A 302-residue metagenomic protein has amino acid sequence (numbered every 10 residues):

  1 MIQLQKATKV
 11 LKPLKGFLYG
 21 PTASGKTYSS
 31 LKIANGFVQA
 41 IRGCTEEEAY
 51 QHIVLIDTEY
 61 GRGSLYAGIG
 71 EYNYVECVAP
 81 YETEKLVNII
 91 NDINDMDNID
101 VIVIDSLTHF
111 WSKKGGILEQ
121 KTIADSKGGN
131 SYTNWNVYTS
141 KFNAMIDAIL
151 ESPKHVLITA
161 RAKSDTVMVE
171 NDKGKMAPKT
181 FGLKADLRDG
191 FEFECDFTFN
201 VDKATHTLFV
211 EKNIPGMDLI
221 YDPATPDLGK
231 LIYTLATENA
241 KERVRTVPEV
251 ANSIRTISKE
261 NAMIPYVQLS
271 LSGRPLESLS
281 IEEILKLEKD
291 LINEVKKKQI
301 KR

Functional and structural regions predicted by a protein language model:
M1-G20, S24-K26, S30, N35 (+6 more regions): Interfaces that engage single-stranded nucleic acids at replication/repair/recombination sites
Y19-A23, D147-L231: Phosphate-binding/switch region of NTP-binding enzymes
P21, E47-S140: Conserved inter-motif catalytic segment of the P-loop NTP-binding fold
N35-I53: Post-Walker A helix-loop "phosphate-sensing" segment adjacent to the P-loop in P-loop NTPases
F37, I93-M96, I149-S152: Hydrophobic helix-cap positions at the C-terminus of alpha-helices in RecA-like/P-loop ATPase nucleotide-binding cores
E82-K85, S131-M145, I149, L183 (+2 more regions): Helical mechanochemical/support elements of P-loop NTPase systems and associated helical scaffolds
I99-H109, W135-T166: Glycine-rich phosphate-binding loop used to anchor ATP phosphates in small-molecule kinases, encompassing both
